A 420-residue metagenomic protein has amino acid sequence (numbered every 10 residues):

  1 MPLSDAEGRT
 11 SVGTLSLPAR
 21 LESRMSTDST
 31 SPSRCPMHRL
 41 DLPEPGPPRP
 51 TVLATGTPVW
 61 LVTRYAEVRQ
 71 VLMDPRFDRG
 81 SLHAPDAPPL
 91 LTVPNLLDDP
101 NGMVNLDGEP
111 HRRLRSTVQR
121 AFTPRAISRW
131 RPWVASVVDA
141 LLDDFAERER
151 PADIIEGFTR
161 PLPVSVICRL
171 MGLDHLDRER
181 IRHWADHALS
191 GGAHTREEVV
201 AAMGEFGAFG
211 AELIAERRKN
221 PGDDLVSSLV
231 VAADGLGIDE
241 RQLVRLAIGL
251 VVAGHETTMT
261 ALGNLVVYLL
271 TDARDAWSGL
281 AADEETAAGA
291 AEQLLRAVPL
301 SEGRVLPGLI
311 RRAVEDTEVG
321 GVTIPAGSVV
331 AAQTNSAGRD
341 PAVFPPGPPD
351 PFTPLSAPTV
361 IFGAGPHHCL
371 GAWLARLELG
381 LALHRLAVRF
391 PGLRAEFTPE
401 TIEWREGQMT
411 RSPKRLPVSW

Functional and structural regions predicted by a protein language model:
P2-W420: Cytochrome P450
